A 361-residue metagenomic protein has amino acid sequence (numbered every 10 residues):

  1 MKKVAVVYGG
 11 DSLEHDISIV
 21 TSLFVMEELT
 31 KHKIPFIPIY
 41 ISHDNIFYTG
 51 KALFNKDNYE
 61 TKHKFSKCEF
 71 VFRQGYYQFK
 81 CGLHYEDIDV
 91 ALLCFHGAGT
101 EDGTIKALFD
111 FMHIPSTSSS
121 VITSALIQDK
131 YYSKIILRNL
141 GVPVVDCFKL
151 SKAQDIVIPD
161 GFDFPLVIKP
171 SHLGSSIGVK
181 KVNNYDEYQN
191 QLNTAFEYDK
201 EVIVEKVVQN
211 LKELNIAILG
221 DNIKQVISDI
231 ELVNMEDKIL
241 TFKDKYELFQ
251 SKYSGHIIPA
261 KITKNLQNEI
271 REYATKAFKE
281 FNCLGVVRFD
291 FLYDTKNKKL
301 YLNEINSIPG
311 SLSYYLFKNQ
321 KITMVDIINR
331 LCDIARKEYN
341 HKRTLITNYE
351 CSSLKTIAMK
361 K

Functional and structural regions predicted by a protein language model:
M1-T117, I122, L126-I127, Y132 (+1 more regions): ATP-binding N-terminal substructure of ATP-dependent carboxylate-amine bond-forming enzymes
K2, T263-K361: ATP-dependent carboxylate activation and anion-phosphoryl transfer catalytic cores that bind Mg-ATP to form
K2-Y8, S12-D16, V20-L23, E27 (+3 more regions): Active-site nucleotide/adenylate-binding loops and adjacent lid/helix of ATP-dependent enzymes
I37-I39, V202-E205, L214, L284-K296: A short glycine-rich, hydrophobically flanked beta-strand micro-motif that places a catalytic Asp/Glu for divalent metal
S42-D44, G220-I223, D294-N297: Short acidic-glycine loop/turn motifs at beta-strand connectors
G97, S176, V233-E236, N306-L316: Glycine-rich phosphate/pyrophosphate-binding beta-alpha loops
F109, I136-R138, F317: Structural element of the ATP-grasp superfamily
N183-G255, K261-N265, K299-L300: Phosphate-binding site of ATP-dependent enzymes
